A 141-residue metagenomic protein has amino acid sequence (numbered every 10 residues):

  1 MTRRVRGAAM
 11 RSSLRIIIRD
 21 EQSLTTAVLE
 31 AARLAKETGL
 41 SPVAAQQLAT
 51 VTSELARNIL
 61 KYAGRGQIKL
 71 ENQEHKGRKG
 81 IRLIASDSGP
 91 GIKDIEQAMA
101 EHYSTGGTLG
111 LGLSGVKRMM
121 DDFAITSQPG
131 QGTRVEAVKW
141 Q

Functional and structural regions predicted by a protein language model:
M1-L14, A56-Q141: Conserved beta-strand-loop-beta-strand hairpin that lines the nucleotide-binding pocket of ATP/GTP-utilizing enzymes
M1-T50: Bergerat-fold GHKL ATPase/HATPase_c domain
